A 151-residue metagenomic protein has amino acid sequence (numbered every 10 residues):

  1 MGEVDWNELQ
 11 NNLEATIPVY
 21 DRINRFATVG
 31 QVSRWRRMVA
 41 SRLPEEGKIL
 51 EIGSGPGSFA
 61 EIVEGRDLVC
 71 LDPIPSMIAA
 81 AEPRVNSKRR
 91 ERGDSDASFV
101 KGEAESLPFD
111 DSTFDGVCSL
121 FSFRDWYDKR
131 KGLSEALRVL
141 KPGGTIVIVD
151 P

Functional and structural regions predicted by a protein language model:
M1-V19: N-terminal, positively charged/glycine-rich alpha-helical extensions of SAM-dependent methyltransferases
T28-E46: Conserved alpha-helix/loop element of class I SAM-dependent methyltransferases that forms part of the SAM/SAH-binding
K48, G143-T145: Short glycine-centered segments of the SAM/dcSAM-binding site in methyltransferase folds
L50-S106: Class I SAM-dependent methyltransferase SAM/SAH-binding core
E105-V117: A short acidic, Gly/Pro-enriched loop at the edge of an enzyme's catalytic core that lines a small-molecule cofactor
G116-D128: A short SAM/SAH-binding and catalytic strip from SAM-dependent methyltransferases
R130-P142: A short glycine-rich, Lys/Arg-flanked "PGG" loop and its adjoining helix->strand segment in the class I
